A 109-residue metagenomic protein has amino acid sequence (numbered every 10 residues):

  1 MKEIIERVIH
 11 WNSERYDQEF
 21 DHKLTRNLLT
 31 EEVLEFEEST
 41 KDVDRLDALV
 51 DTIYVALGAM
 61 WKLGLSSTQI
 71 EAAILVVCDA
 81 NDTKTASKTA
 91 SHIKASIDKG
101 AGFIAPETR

Functional and structural regions predicted by a protein language model:
M1-R109: Flexible "arm" and connector segments at domain edges
